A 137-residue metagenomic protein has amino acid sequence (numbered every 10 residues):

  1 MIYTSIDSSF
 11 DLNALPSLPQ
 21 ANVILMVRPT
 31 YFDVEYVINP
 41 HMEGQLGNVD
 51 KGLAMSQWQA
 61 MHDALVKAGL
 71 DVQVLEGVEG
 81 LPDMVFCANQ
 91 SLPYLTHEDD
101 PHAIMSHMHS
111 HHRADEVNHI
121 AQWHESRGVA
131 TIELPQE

Functional and structural regions predicted by a protein language model:
M1-E137: The feature marks the mature, well-folded catalytic cores of soluble enzymes
